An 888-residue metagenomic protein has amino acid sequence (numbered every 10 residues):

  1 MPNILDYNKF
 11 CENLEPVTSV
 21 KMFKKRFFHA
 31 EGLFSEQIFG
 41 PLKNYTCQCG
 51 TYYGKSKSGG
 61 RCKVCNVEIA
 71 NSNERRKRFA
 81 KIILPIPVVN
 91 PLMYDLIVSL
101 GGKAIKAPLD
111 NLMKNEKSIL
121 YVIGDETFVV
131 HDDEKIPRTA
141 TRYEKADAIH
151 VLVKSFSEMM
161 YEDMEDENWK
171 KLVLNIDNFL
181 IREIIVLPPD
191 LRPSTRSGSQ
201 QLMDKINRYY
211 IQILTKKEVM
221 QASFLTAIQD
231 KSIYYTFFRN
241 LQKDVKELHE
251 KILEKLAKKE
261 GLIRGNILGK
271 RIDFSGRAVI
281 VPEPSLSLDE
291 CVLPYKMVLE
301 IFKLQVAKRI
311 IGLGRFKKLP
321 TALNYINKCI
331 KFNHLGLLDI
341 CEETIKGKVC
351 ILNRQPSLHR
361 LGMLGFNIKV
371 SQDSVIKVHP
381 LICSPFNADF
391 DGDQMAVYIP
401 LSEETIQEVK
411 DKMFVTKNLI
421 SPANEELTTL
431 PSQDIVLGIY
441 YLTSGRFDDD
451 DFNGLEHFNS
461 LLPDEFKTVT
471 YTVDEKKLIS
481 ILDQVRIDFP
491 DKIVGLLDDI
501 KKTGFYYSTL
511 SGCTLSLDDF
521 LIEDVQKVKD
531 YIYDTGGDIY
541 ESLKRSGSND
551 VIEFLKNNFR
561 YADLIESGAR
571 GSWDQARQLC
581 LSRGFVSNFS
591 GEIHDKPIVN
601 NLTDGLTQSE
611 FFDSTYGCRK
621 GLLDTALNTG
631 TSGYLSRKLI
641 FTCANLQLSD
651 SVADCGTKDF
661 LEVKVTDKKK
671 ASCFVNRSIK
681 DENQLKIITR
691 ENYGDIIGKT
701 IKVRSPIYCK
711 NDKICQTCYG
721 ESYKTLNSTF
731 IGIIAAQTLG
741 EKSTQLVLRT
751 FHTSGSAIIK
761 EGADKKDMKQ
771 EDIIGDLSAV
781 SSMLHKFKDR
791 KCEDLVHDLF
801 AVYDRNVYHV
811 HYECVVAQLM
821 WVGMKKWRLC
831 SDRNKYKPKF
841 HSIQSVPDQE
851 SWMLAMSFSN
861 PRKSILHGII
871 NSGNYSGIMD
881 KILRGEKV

Functional and structural regions predicted by a protein language model:
M1-G740, T744-F787, A801, L866: Conserved core architecture of multi-subunit DNA-directed RNA polymerases
K596, D789-V888: Extended, low-charge hydrophobic alpha-helical regions
